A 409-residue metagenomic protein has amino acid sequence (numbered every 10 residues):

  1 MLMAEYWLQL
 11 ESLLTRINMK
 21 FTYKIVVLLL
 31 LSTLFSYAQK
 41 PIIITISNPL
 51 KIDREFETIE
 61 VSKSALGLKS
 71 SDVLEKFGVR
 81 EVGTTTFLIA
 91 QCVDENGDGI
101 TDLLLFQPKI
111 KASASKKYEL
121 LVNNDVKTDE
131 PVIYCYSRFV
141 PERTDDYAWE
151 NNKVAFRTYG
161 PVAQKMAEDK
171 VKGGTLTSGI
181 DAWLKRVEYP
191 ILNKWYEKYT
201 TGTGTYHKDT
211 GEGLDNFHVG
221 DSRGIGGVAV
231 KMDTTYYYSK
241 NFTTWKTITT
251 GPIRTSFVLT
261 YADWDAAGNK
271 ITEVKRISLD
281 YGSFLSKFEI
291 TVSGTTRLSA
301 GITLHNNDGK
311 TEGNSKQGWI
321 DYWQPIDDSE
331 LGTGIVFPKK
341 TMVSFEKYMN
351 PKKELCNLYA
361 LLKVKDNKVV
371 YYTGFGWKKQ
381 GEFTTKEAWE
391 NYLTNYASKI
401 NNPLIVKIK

Functional and structural regions predicted by a protein language model:
M1-I44: Bacterial Sec-dependent N-terminal signal peptides
Q39-S137: Alpha-mannosidase-like glycoside hydrolase catalytic domains involved in N-glycan trimming, generalizing to other
L74-L103, D265, D308-I326, I335-P351: Solvent-exposed beta-strand/loop surfaces of large extracellular or lumenal domains
G99-E142, R297-K310, I320-I326, L355-L358 (+1 more regions): Extended acidic/polar, glycine-enriched regions that form or flank non-catalytic beta-rich accessory modules
G99-I110, P338-K409: Beta-strand-rich recognition/accessory modules
D125-T235: Solvent-exposed N-terminal domain segments of exported/luminal and surface proteins
Y199-D280: Extended, loop-rich substrate-binding clefts of extracytoplasmic carbohydrate-active enzymes
E273, F284-N314: Acidic (Asp/Glu-rich), glycine- and aromatic
